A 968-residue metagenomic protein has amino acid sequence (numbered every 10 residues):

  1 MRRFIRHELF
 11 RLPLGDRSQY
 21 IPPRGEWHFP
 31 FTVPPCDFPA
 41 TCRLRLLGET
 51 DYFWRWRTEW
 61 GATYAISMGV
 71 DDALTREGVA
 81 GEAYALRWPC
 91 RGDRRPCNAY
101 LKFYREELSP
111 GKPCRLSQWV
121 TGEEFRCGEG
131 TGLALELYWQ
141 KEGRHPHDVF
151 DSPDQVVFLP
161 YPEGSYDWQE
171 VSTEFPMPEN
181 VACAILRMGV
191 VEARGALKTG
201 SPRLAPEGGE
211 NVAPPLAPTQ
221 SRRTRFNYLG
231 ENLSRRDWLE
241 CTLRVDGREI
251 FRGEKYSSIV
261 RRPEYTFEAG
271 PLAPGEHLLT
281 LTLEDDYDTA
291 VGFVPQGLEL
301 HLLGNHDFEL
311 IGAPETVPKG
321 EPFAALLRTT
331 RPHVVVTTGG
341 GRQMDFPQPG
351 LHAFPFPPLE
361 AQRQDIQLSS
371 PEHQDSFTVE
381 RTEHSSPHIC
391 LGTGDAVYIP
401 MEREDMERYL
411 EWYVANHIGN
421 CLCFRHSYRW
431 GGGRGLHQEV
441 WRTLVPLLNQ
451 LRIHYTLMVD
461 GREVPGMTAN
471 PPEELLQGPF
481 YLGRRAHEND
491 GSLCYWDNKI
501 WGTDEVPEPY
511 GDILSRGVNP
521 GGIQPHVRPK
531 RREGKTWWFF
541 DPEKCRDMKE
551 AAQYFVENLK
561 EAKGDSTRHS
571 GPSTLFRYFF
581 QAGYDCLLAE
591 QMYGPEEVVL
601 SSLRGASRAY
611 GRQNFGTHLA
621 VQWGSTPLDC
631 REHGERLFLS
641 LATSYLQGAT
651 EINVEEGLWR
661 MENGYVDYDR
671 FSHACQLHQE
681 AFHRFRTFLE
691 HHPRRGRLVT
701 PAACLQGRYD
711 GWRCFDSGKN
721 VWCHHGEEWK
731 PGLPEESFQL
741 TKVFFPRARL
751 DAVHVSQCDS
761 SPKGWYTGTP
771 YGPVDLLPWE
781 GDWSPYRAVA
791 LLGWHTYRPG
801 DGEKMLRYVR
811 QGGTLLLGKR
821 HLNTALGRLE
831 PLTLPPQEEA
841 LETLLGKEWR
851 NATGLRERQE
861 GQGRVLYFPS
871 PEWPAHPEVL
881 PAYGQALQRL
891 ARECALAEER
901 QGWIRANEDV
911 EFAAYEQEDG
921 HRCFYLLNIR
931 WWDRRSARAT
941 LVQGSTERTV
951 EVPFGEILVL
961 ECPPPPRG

Functional and structural regions predicted by a protein language model:
R2-G304, L326, V334-V335: Extracellular and organelle-lumenal recognition/adhesion modules and their flexible linkers in secreted
Y20-P22, E315-E321: Short, solvent-exposed loop/linker segments at the N-terminal edge of repeated beta-sheet extracellular domains
R24, T378-G793, R798-K804, V809 (+5 more regions): Glycan-processing catalytic domains of CAZymes
N232, L283, T329, L926-R935: Asparagine-centered strand-capping/turn motif at beta-strand->loop junctions
G270-G275, F356-R363: Surface-exposed, short loops/turns at beta-strand junctions within beta-sandwich domains
T289-F293, S369-S376: Short, exposed coil/turn segments at beta-strand boundaries within extracellular/luminal domains
H306-I311: Proline-enriched interdomain boundary motifs that mark the N-terminal boundary and often initiate the first structured
S784, L792-R967: A conserved amphipathic helix/loop scaffold that creates a polar/acidic microenvironment used either to coordinate
